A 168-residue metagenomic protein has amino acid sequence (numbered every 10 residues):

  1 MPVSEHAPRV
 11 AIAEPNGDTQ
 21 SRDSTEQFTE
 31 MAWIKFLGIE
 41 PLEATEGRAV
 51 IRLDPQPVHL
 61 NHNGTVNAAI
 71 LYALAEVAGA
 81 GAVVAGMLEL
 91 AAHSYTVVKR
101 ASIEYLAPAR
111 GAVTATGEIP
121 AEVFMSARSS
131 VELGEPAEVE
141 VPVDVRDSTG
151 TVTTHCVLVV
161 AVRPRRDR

Functional and structural regions predicted by a protein language model:
P2-P15, A109-R110, P120-R168: HotDog/MaoC-like acyl-thioester-processing domains
T19-E26, F124-S126: Short Pro/Gly-enriched beta-strand edge/turn motifs at strand-loop
K35, G47-A49, V97-A101, G111-A115 (+1 more regions): A generic structural signal for short beta-strands and their flanking turns/coil linkers
K35-I39, K99-E104, S126-A127: Short structured motifs
F36-V66: Catalytic strand-loop segment that frames the active site of acyl-thioester-processing enzymes
E40, S102-E104, T116-E118, D144 (+1 more regions): Residues located in well-ordered beta-strands
D54-A80, H93: Hot-dog-fold acyl-thioester-processing enzymes
A82-E122: Hydrophobic beta-strand-centered segment that forms part of the acyl-chain substrate-binding groove
